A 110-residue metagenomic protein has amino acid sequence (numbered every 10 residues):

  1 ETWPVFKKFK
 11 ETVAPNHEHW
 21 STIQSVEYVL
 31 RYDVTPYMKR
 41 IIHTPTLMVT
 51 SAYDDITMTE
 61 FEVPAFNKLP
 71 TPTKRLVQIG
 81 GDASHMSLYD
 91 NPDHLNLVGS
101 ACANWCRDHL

Functional and structural regions predicted by a protein language model:
E1-Y37, L47: Alpha/beta-hydrolase
L30-D33, T50, D55-F61: Conserved alpha/beta-hydrolase "acid-adjacent" motif
K39-I42, K68-P72: Short, conserved loop/helix-junction motifs that constitute active-site signature segments in enzyme catalytic cores
I41-I42, L47-T50: Short beta-strand/loop motif that positions the catalytic acidic residue of the alpha/beta-hydrolase fold
E60-P64, D93: Generic recognition of short, well-ordered alpha-helical segments
L69-M86: Catalytic histidine neighborhood in serine/cysteine hydrolases with alpha/beta-hydrolase-type architecture
D82-N96: Catalytic histidine-centered segment of alpha/beta-hydrolase-like enzymes
A101-H109: C-terminal alpha-helix
